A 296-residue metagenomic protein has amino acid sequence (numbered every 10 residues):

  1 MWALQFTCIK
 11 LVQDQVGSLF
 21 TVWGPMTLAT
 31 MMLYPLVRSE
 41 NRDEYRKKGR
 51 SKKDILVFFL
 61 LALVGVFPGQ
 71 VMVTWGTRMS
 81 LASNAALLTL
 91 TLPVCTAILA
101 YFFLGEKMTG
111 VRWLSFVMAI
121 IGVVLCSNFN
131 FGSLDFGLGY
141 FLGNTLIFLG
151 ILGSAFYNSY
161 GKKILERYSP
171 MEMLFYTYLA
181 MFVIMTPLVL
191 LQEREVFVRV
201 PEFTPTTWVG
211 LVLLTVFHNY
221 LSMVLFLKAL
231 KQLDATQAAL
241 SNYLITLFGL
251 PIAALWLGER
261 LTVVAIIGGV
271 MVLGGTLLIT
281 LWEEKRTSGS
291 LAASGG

Functional and structural regions predicted by a protein language model:
M1-F6, Y34, R38-T89, L125 (+1 more regions): Specific transmembrane alpha-helical segments of multi-pass solute transporters/efflux pumps, especially DMT/EamA
M1-M26, F136-K163, M185-P187, L291-G296: Glycine-/small-residue-enriched transmembrane alpha-helix faces in small-molecule transporters and effluxers
A3, T7, A62-L63, F67 (+8 more regions): Hydrophobic/small/kink-forming positions within alpha-helical transmembrane segments of polytopic membrane proteins
T7-Q15, E44-R46, W75-R78, S127-Y140 (+2 more regions): Membrane-interface helix termini and inter-helical loops of multi-pass transporters
F20-L36, L60, L114-I121, F141-L149 (+3 more regions): Hydrophobic alpha-helical transmembrane segments of multi-pass integral membrane proteins, especially transporters
V22-G24, V66, Q70, A82-T91 (+2 more regions): Helix-helix packing/entry segments at the starts of transmembrane helices
L28-M32, L88-F102, V117, A180-P187 (+3 more regions): Alpha-helical transmembrane segments of compact multi-pass small-molecule transporters, enriched in specific families
L33, M108-N130, Y243, I252 (+1 more regions): Hydrophobic transmembrane alpha-helices of multi-pass small-molecule transport proteins
